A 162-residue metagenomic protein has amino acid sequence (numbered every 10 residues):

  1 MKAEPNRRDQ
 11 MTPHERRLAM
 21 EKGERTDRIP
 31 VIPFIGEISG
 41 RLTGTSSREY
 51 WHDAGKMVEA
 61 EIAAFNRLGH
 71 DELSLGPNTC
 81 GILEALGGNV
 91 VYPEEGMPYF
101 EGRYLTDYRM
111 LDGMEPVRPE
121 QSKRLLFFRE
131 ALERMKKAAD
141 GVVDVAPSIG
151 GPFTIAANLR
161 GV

Functional and structural regions predicted by a protein language model:
M1-E94, R134: N-terminal basic, low-complexity leaders that serve as flexible interaction/assembly modules and, when applicable, as
K2-P5, G87-V162: Active-site-proximal, glycine-rich beta->alpha crossover segments in alpha/beta enzymes that shape flexible
